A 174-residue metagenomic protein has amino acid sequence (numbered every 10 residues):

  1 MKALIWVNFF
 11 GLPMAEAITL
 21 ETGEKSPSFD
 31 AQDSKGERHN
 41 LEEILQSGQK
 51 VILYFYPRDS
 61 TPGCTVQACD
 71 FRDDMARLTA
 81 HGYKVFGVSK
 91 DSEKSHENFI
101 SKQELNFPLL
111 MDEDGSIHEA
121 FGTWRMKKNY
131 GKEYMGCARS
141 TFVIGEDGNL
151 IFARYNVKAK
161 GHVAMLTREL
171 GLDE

Functional and structural regions predicted by a protein language model:
M1-A3, Y54: Positively charged n-region of N-terminal signal peptides that target proteins for export
G11-E174: Chalcogenol-based redox active-site neighborhoods
